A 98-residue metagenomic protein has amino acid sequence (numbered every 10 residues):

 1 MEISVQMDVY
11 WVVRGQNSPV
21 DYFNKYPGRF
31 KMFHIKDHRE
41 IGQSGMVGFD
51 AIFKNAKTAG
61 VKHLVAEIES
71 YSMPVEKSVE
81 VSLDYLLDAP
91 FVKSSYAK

Functional and structural regions predicted by a protein language model:
M1-M7, W11-K98: Histidine-acidic metal/acid-base catalytic patches
